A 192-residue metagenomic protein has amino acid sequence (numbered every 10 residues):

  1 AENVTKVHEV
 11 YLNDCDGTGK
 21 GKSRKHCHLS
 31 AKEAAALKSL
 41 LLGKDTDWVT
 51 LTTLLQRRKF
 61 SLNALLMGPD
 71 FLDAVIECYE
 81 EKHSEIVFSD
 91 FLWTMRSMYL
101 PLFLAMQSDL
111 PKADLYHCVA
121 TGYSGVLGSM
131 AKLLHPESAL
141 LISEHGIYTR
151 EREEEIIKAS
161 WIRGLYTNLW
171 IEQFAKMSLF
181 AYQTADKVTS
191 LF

Functional and structural regions predicted by a protein language model:
E2-Y99: A conserved catalytic-core segment of Leloir-type glycosyltransferases
L72-V75, A181-F192: A short, active-site helix/loop in glycosyltransferases that binds the activated sugar's phosphate group
W93-M95, H117, G164-L169: Short, flexible loop segments at the rims of nucleotide/cofactor-binding pockets, characterized by
L102-K112, I147-Y148, L165-K187: Membrane-proximal helix-turn-helix segments that form the acceptor-binding/catalytic region of lipid-linked
Q107-Y123, L134-L141: Short N-terminal targeting/anchoring amphipathic segment
L140-E155: Short, solvent-exposed beta-strand-terminating loops
I156-G164: Short glycine/proline- and charge-enriched loop/turn segments that cap or connect secondary-structure elements
